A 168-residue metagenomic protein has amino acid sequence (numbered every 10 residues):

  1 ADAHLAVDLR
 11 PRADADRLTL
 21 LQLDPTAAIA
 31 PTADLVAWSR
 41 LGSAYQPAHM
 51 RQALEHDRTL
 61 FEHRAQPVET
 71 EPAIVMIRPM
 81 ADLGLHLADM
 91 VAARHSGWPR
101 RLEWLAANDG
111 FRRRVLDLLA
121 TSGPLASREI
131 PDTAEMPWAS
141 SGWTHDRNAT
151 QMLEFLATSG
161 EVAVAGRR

Functional and structural regions predicted by a protein language model:
A1-A149, F155-T158: Phosphate-backbone binding and catalysis cores of DNA-processing enzymes
G166-R168: Short, Lys/Arg-rich nucleic-acid/phosphate-binding segment
